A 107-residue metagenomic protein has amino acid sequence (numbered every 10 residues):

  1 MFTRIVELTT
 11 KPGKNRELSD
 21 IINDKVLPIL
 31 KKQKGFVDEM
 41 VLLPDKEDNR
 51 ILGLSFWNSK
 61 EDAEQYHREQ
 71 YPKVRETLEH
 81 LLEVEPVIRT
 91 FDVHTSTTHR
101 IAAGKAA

Functional and structural regions predicted by a protein language model:
F2, T9, M40-N49, E76-A107: Glycine-rich beta-strand-turn "strand-cap" elements at beta-sheet edges
R4-E7, F56-W57: A short alpha-helix capping/helix-coil boundary motif
T9-I22: Short, surface-exposed ligand-recognition loops at beta-strand->loop->(often short) alpha-helix junctions that present
P12, E47-D48, N58-A63: Short, charged/polar surface micro-motifs in flexible loops or helix N-caps
D24-K25, I29-V37, F56-T90: An amphipathic, aromatic/His-enriched active-site/gating alpha helix that lines ligand/cofactor pockets
